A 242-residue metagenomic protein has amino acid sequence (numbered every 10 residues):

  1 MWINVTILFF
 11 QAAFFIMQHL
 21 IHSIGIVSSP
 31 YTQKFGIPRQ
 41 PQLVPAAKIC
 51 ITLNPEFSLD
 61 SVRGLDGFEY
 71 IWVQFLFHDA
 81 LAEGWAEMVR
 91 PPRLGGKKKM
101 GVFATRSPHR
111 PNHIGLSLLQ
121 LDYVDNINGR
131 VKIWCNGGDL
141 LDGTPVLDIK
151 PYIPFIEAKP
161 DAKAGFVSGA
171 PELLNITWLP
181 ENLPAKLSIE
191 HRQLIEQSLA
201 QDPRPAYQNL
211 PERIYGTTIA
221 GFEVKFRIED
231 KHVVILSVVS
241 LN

Functional and structural regions predicted by a protein language model:
M17-D60, L65-G67, Y152-S198, A206 (+1 more regions): Arg/Lys-rich, positively charged N-terminal/basic patches that mediate binding to nucleic acids
Q18-S23, H109-L118, A220: Short coil-to-beta-strand transition motifs
S28, L119-D122: Conserved positions in beta-strands of structured domains
T32, V124-R130: Short, conserved beta-turn/loop elements at beta-strand boundaries and strand-helix junctions
V62-G115, Y207-P211: Active-site-adjacent substructure of cysteine-protease-like catalytic cores
G129-Y152, S240-N242: Short solvent-exposed strand/turn elements
E229-N242: Enriched for short, Lys/Arg-rich terminal
